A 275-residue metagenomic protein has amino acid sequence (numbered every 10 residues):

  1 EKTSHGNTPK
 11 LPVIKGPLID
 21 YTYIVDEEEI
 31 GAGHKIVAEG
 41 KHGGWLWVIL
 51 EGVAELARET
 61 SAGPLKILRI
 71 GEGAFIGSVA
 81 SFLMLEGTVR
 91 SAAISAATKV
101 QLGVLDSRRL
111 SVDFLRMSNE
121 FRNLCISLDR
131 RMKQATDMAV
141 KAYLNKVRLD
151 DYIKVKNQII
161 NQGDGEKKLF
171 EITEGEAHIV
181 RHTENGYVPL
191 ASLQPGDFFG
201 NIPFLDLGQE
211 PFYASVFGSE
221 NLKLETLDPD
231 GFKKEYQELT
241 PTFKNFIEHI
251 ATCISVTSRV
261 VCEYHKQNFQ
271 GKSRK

Functional and structural regions predicted by a protein language model:
E1-A32, F82, R108-I159, L205: Cyclic nucleotide-binding regulatory module and flanking cytosolic helices
K2, I49, V100, C125-L128 (+3 more regions): Intrinsic low-complexity repeat tracts in disordered regions, enriched in small/polar residues
L18-I19, E28-T98, I153-E220: Cyclic nucleotide-binding regulatory domains
V37, G103, S111, I160 (+1 more regions): Nucleotide phosphate-binding site architecture
R90, R108-R148, G231-K272: A small-molecule sensor/coupling module
K99-R109, N221-F232: A short hydrophobic beta-strand segment most commonly corresponding to one strand of the jelly-roll/cupin
P203-P211, S215-F217, K223-H249: Charged, long alpha-helical assembly modules
